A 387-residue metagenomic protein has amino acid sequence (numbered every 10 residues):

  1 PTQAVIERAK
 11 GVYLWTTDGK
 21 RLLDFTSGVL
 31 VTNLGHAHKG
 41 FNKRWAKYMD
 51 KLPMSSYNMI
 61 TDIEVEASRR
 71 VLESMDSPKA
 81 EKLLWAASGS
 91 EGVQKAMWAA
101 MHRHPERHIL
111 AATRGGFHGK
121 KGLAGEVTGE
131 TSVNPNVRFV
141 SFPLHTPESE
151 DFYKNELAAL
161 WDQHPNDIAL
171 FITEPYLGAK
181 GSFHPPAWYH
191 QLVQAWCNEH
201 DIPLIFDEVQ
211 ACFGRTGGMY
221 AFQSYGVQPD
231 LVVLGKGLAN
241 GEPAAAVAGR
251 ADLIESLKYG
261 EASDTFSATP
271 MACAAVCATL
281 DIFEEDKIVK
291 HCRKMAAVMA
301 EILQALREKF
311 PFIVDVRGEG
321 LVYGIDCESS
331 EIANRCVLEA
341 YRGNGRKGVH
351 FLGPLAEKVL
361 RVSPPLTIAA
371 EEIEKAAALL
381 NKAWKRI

Functional and structural regions predicted by a protein language model:
P1-I387: Conserved N-terminal phosphate-binding loop of PLP-dependent enzymes in the Aspartate aminotransferase
